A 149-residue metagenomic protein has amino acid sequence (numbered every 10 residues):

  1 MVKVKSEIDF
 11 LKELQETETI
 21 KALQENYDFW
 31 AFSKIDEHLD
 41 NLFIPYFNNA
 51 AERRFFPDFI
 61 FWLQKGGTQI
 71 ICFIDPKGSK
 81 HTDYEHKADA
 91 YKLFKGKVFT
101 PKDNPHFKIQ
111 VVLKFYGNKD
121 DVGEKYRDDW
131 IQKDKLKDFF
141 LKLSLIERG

Functional and structural regions predicted by a protein language model:
M1-G149: Electrostatic, structured charged patches in enzyme active sites and in nucleic-acid/phosphate-binding
